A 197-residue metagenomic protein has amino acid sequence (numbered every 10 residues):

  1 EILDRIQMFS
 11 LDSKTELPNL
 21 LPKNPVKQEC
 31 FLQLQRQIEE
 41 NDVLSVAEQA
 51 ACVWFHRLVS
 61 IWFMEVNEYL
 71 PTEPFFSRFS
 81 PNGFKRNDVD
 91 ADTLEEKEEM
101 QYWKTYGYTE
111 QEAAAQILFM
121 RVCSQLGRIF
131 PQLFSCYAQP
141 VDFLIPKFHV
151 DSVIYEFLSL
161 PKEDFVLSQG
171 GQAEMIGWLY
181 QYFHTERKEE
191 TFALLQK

Functional and structural regions predicted by a protein language model:
E1-K197: Preference for the N-terminal adenyl/adenosyl cofactor-binding alpha/beta module
